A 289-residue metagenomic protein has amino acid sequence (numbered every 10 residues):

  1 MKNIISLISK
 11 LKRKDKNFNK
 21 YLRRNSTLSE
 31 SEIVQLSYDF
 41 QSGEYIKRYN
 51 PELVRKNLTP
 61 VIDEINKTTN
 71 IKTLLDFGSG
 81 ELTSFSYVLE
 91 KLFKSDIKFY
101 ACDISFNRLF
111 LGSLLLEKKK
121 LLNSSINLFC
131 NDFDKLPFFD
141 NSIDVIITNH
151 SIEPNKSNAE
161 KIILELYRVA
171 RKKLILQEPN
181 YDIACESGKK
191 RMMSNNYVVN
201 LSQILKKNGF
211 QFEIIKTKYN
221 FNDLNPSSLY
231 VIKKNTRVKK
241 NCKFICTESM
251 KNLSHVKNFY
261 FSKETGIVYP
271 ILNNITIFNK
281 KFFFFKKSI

Functional and structural regions predicted by a protein language model:
M1-N66, I289: Conserved class I S-adenosyl-L-methionine
L75, E81-F133: Class I SAM-dependent methyltransferase SAM/SAH-binding core
K135-D140: Short conserved loop adjoining the S-adenosyl-L-methionine
I147: A conserved beta-strand element that flanks and buttresses the S-adenosyl-L-methionine
P154-E165: A short, conserved alpha-helix within the catalytic core of class I
R171-N180: Conserved beta-strand signature within the Rossmann-like core of class I S-adenosyl-L-methionine
M192-F212: Short alpha-helix
K218-F244: Core SAM-dependent methyltransferase catalytic element
